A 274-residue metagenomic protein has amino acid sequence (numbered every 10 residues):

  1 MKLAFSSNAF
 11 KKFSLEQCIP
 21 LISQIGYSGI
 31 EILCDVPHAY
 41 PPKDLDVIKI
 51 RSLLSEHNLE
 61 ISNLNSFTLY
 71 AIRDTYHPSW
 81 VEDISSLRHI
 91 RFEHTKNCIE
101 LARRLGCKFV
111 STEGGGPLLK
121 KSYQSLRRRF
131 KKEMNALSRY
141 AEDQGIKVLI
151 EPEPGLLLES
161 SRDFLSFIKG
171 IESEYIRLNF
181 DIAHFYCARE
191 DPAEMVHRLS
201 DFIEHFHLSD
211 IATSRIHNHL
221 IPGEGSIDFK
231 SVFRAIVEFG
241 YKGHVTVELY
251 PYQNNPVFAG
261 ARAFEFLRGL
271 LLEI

Functional and structural regions predicted by a protein language model:
M1-S7, K11-G26, I48-S55, G106 (+3 more regions): Histidine-acidic metal/acid-base catalytic patches
E16-Q17, E56, R73-R177, R189: Active-site acidic/histidine proton-transfer and metal-coordination neighborhood in alpha/beta enzyme cores
S28-G29, E60, K108, K147 (+1 more regions): Residue-level detector of anion-binding/catalytic polar loops
E31, N63-N65, S111, E204-H207 (+1 more regions): Conserved beta-strand positions in the central sheet of alpha/beta enzyme cores
I32-S55, G114-L118: Glycine-rich, proline-tolerant flexible connector loops at the mouths of alpha/beta enzymes
C34-H38, Y70, P117-L119, D210-H217: Conserved radical SAM core fold
H38-Y40, T68-L69, P117-L119, P154-L158 (+2 more regions): Short, small-residue-enriched loops and turns at beta-alpha junctions that line or gate enzyme active sites
L54-T68: Glycine-rich, aromatic-flanked loop segments that form ligand/cofactor-binding clefts across common enzyme folds
